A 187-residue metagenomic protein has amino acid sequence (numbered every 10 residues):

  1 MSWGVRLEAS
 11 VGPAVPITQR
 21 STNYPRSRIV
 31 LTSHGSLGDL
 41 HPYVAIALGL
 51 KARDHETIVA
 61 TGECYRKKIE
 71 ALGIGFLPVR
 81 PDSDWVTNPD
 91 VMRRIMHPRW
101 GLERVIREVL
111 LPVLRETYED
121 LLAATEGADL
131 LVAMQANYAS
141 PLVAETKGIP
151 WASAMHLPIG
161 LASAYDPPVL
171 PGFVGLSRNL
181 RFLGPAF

Functional and structural regions predicted by a protein language model:
W3-G12, P16, A133, P141 (+1 more regions): Extended, polar/charged low-complexity intrinsically disordered and coiled-coil segments in eukaryotic
L7, P16-L77: N-terminal subdomain of nucleotide-sugar transferases
G35, S83, N137: Flexible, active-site-proximal loop/turn residues at the rims of small-molecule/cofactor binding pockets and catalytic
H41-Y43, I69-E70, N88, S140-V143 (+1 more regions): Short glycine-/acidic-enriched loop or helix-start segments at secondary-structure transitions that form or flank
A60-G62, V79-D82, M134, A154-L157: Generic beta-sheet signal
Y65-K67, S83-T87, P158-A164, P168: Short gly/pro/ser/thr-enriched loop/turn and capping motifs at secondary-structure boundaries
G75, V79-A128, P185-A186: Phosphate/nucleotide-donor binding subsite
P112-F182: Conserved nucleotide-sugar donor-interacting segment of glycosyltransferase catalytic cores, predominantly GT-B
